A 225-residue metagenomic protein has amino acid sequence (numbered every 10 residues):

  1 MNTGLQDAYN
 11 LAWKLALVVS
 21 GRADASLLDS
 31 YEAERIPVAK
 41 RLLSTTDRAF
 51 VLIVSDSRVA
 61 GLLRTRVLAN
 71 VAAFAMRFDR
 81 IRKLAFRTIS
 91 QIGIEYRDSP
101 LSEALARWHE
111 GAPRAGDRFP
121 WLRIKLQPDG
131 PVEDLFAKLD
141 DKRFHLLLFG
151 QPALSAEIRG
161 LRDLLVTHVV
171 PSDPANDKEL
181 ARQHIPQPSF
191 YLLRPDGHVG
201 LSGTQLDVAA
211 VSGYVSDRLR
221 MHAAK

Functional and structural regions predicted by a protein language model:
M1-A16, L27, V38: Extended, hydrophobic alpha-helical segments in both membrane/secreted and soluble proteins
L17-K225: Helical substrate-recognition/capping region of FAD-dependent monooxygenase/halogenase enzymes
